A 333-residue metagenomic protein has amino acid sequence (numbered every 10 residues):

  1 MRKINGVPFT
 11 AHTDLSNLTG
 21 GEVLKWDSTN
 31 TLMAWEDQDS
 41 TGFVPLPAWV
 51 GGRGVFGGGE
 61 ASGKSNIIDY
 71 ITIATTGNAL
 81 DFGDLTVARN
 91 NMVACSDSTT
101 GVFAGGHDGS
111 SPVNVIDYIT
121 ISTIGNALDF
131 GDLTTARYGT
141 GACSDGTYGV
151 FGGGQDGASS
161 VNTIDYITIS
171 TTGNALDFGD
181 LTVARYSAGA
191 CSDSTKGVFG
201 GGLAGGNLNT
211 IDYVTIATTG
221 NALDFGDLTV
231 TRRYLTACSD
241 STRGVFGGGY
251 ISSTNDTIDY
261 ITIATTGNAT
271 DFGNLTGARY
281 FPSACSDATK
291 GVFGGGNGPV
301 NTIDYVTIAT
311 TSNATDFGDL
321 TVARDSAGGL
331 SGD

Functional and structural regions predicted by a protein language model:
M1-V44, I73-T76, D84-L85, R89 (+7 more regions): Extracellular repetitive beta-rich solenoid segments
N30-T31, G63, G77, G267: Short, solvent-exposed loop/turn segments that connect beta-strands within catalytic domains and beta-strand-rich
A48-I67, V87-D117, T135-D165, V183-D212 (+3 more regions): Repeated polar recognition positions within modular binding domains
T72-T76, T120-I124, T168-T172, T215-T219 (+2 more regions): Short loop/turn segments that connect beta-strands within beta-propeller blades
A79-D84, A127-D132, A175-D180, A222-D227 (+2 more regions): A short beta-strand motif characteristic of beta-propeller blades
T100, T135, T172, A217-T219 (+3 more regions): Ala/Thr-enriched low-complexity intrinsically disordered regions
